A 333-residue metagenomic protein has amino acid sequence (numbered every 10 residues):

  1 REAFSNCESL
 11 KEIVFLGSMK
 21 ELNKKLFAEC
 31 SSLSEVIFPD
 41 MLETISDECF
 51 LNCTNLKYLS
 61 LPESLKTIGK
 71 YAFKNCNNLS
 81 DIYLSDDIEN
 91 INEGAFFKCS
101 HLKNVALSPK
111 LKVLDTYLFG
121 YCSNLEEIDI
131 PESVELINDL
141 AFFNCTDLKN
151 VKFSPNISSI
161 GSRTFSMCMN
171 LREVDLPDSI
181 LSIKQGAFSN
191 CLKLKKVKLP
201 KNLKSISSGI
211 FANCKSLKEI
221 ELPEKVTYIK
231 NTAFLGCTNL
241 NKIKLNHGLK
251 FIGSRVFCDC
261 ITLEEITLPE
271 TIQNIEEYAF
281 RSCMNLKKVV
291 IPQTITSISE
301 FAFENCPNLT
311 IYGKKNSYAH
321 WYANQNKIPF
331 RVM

Functional and structural regions predicted by a protein language model:
R1-A3, N23-L26, S46-C49, G69-A72 (+11 more regions): Consensus positions within tandem repeat domains that build extended binding/scaffold surfaces
E8-E21, S31-T44, T54-T67, N77-N90 (+11 more regions): Structural signature of tandem-repeat unit edges
